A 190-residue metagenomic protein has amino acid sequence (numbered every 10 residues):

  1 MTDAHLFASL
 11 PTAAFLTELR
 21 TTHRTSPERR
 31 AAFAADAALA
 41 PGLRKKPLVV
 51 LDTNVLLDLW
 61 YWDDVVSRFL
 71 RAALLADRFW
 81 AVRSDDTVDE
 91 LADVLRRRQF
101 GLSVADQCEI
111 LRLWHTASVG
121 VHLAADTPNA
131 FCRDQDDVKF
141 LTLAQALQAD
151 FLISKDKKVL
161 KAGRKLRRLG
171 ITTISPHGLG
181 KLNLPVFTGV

Functional and structural regions predicted by a protein language model:
M1-R83: Short, well-structured N-terminal submotif of metal-dependent ribonuclease cores
T2-L10, L16-E18, E28-A32, A130 (+2 more regions): Acidic, PIN/NYN-like endoribonuclease modules and their adjacent C-terminal/linker elements
L51, R83, S154-K155, I174: A conserved hydrophobic position in a structured secondary element of the catalytic/binding core that shapes
V55-L56, T87, K158-V159: Alpha-helix capping/helix-boundary segments
L59-W60, V94, A162, L182: Residues that scaffold the ATP/ADP-binding catalytic core of kinase and kinase-like folds
S67-A72, L111, F140-L141: Short amphipathic alpha-helical segments and helix-helix/interface helices
A73-T127: PIN-domain endoribonuclease scaffold, especially VapC-family toxins
T116-K155, K161, K165: Active-site neighborhoods of divalent-metal-dependent phosphate/nucleic-acid chemistry enzymes
